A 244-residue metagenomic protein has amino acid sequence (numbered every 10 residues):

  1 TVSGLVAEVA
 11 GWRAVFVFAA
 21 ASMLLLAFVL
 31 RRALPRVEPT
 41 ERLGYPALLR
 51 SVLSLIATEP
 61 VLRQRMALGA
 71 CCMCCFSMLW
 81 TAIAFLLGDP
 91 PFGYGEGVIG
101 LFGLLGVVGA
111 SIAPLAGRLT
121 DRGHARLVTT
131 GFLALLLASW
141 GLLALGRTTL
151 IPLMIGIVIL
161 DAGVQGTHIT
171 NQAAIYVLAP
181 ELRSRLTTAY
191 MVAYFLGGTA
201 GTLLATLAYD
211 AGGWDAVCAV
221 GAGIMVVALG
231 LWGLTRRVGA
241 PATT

Functional and structural regions predicted by a protein language model:
A7, S111-A125, Y209: Helix-to-loop junctions at the C-terminal end of transmembrane segments in multipass secondary transporters
E8-A21, G93, T206-M225: A membrane-interface helix-boundary motif in multi-pass transporters
V15, A20-T40, L231-R236: C-terminal membrane-cytosol helix-exit motif in multi-pass small-molecule transporters
R31-S54, T243: Flexible cytoplasmic inter-helical loops of multi-pass small-molecule transporters
T58-M78, M154, V158-A162: Pair of pore-lining "gating" transmembrane helices in MFS-fold secondary transporters
P90-V108, R185-A189: Loop-to-transmembrane helix entry
H124-N171: C-terminal transmembrane helical hairpin of 12-TM major facilitator-type secondary transporters
V177-W214, V220-G221: A late C-terminal transmembrane helix in Major Facilitator Superfamily
